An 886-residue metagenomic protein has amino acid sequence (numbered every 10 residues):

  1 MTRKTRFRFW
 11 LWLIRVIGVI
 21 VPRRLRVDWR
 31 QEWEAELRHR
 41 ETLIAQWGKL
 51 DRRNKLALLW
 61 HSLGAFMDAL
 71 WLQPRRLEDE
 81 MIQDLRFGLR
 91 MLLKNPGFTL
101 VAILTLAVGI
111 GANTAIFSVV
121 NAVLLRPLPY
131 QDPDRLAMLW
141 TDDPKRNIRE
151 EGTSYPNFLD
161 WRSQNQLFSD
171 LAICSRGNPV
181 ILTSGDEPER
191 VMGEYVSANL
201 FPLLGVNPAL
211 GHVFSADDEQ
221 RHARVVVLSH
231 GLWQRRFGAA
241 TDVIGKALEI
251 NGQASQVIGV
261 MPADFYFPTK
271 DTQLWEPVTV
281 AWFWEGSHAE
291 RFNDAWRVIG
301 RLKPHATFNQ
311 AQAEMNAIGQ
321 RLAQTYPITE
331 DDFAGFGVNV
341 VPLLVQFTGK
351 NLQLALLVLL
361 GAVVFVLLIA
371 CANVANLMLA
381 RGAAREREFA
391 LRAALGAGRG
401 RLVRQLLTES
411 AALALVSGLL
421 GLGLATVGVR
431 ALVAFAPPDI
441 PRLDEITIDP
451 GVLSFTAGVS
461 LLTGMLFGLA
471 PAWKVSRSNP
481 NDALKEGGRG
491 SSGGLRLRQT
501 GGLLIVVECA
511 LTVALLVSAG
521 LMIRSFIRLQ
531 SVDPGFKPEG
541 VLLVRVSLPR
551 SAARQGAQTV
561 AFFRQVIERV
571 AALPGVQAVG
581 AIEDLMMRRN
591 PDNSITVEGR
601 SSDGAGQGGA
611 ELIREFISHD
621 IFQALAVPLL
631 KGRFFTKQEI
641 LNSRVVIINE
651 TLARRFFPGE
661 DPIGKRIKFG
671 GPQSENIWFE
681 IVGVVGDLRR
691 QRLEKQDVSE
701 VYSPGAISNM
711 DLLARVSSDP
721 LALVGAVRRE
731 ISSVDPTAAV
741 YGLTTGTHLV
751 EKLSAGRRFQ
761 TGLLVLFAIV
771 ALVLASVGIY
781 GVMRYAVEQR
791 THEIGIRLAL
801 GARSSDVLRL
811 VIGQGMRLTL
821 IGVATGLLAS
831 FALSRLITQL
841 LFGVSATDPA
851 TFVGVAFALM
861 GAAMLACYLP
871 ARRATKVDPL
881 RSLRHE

Functional and structural regions predicted by a protein language model:
M1-L104, N481-L495, K876-E886: Negatively charged linear elements and acidic catalytic determinants
R52-F98, I148, S175, P179 (+14 more regions): Membrane-helix entry/capping segments
Q73-T99, L343-G349, L377-R404, T408 (+3 more regions): Alpha-helical transmembrane segments of integral membrane proteins
N95-V123, P127, I369-C371, L415-G418 (+3 more regions): Short, strongly hydrophobic transmembrane alpha-helices
I116-T141, N165-L167, N207, P268-K270 (+6 more regions): Membrane-proximal juxtamembrane linkers immediately C-terminal to transmembrane helices
L128-N178, D294-I299, D533-I595: Membrane-proximal extracellular/periplasmic loop immediately following the first transmembrane helix
G193-F214, R224-L354, R430, M522 (+2 more regions): Mid-to-C-terminal secondary-structure elements that act as membrane-proximal/extracytoplasmic interface segments
A370-A414, V777-T819, V823, L836 (+2 more regions): Interfacial "coupling" helices/loops that link adjacent transmembrane helices in transporter permeases
